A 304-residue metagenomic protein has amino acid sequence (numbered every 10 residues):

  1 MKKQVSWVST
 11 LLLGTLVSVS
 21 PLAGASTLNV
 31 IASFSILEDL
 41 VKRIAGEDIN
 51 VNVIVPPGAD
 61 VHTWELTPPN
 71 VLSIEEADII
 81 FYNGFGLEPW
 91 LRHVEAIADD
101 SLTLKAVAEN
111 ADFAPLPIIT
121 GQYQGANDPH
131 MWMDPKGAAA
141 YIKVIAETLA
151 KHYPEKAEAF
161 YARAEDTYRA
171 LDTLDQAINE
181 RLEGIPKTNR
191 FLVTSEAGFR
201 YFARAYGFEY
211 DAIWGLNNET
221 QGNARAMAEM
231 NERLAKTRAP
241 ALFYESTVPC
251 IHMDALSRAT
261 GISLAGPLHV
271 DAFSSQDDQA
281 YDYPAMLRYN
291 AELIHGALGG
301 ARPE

Functional and structural regions predicted by a protein language model:
M1-L11: Bacterial N-terminal signal peptides that target proteins for export
S9-S20: Bacterial N-terminal signal peptides
A25-E304: Extracytoplasmic metal-acquisition and chelation regions
